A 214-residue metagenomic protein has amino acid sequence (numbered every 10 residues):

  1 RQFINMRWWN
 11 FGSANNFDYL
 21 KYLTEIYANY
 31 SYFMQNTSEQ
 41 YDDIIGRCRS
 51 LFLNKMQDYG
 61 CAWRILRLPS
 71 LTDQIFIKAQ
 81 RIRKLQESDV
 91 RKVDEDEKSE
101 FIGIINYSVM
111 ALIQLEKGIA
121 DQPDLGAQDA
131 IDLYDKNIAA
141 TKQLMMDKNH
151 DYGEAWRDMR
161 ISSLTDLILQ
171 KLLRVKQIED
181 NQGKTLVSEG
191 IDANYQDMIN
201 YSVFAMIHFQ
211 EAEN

Functional and structural regions predicted by a protein language model:
W8-W9: Tryptophan (W) side chains
G12-A14, A28: Short hydrophobic alpha-helical segments enriched in small aliphatic residues
L20-N214: Intrinsically disordered, low-complexity regulatory regions that flank transcription factor DNA-binding cores
